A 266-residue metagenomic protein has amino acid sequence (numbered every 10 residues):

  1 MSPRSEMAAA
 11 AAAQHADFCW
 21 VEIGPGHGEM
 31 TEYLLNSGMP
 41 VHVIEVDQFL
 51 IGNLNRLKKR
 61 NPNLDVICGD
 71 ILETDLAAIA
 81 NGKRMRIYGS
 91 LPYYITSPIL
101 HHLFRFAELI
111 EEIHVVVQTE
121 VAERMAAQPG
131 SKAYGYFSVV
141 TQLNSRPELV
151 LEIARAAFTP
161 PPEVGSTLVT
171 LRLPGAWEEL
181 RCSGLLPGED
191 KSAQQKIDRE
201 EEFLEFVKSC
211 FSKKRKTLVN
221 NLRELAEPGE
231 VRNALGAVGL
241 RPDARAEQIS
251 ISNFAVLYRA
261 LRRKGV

Functional and structural regions predicted by a protein language model:
M1-E201, E205, G229, N233-G236 (+3 more regions): Catalytic cores of RNA-modifying enzymes
V207-V266: C-terminal lobe and adjacent flexible extensions of AdoMet/dcAdoMet transferase-like proteins
